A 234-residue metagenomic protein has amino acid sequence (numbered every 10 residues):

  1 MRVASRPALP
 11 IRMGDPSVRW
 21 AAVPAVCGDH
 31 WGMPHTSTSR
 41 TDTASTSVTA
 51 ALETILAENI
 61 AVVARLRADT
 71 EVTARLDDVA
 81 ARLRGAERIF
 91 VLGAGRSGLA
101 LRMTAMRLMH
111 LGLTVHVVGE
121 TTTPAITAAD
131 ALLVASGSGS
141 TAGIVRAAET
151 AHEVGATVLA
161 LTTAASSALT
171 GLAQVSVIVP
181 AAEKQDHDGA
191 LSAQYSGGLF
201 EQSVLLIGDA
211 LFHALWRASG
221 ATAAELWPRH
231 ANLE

Functional and structural regions predicted by a protein language model:
S5, S17, S37-S39: Serine residues within intrinsically disordered or low-complexity segments
L9-I11: Intrinsic low-complexity, disordered N-terminal segments enriched in polar/charged/small residues
M33-A68: Generic N-terminal amphipathic, Lys/Arg-enriched alpha-helix
A64-G85: A short, well-structured juxtamembrane/interface segment
R88-L206, F212-H213: Glycine-rich phosphate-binding loops that contact phosphosugars or nucleotide phosphates
A210, W216-E234: A short, charged, Gly/Pro-tolerant segment at domain boundaries
